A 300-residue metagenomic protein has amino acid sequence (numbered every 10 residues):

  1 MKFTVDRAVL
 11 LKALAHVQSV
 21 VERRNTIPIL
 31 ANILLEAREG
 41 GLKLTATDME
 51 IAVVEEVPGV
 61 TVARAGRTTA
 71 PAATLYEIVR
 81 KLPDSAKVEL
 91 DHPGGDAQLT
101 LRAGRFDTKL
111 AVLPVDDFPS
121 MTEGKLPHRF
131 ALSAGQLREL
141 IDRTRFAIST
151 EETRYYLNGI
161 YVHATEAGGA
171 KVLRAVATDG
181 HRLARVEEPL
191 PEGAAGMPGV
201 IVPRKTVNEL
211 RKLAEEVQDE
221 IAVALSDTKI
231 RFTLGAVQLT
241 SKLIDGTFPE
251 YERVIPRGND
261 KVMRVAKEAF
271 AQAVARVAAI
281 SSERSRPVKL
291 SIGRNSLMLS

Functional and structural regions predicted by a protein language model:
M1-S300: Structural preference for solvent-exposed beta-strand-turn elements and adjacent flexible terminal/loop segments within
